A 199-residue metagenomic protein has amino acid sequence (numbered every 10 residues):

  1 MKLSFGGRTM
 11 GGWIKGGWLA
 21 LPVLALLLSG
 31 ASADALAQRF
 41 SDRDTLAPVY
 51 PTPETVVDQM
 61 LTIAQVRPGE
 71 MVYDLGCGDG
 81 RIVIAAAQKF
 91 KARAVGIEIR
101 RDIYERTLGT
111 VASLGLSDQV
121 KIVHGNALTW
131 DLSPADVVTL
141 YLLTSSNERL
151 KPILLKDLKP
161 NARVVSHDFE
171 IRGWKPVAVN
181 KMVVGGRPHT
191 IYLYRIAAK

Functional and structural regions predicted by a protein language model:
G17-G30: Bacterial N-terminal signal peptides
D34-R67: Class I SAM-dependent transferase core
G69-G78: Conserved class I S-adenosyl-L-methionine
G80-I84: Glycine-rich SAM-binding Motif I of class I
R93-E98: Conserved SAM-binding motif I beta-strand of class I
R100-P134: S-adenosyl-L-methionine
S133-R149: A short SAM/SAH-binding and catalytic strip from SAM-dependent methyltransferases
S145-K199: C-terminal substrate-binding/active-site "lid" region of AdoMet-derived donor-dependent transferases
